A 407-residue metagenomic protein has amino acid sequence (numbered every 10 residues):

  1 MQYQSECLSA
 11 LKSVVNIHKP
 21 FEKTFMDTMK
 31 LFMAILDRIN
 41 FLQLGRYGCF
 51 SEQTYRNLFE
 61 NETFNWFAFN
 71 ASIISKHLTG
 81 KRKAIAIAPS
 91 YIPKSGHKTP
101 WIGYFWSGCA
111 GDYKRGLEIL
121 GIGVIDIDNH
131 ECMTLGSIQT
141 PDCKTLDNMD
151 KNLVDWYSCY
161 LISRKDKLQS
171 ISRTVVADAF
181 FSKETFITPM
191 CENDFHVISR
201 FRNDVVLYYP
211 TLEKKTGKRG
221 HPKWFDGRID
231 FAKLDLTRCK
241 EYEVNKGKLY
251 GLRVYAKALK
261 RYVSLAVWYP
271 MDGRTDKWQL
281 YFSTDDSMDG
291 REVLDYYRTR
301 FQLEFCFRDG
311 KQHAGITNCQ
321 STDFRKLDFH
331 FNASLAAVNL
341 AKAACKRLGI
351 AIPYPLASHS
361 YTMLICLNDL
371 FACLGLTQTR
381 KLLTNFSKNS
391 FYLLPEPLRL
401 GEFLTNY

Functional and structural regions predicted by a protein language model:
M1-K218, P222-A232, L249-R253, A266: Conserved, well-structured functional cores that handle cations and Mg-NTP chemistry
M1-T24, F32-I35, N129-G136, M149-D150 (+7 more regions): A short, flexible helix-boundary coil/loop motif
T28-A34, K277-F301: Extended, non-catalytic structural segments that build the interaction scaffolds of large macromolecular assemblies
F64-W66, K277, I350, C366-L367: Non-heme di-metal
Y91, G290-S321: Short amphipathic alpha-helical "interface-anchor" segments enriched in bulky aromatics
Y113-E118, R274-T275, L303: Short, flexible loop/turn motifs enriched in small residues
E118, Q302, C306, N332-A336: Catalytic-loop motifs flanking and including active-site residues across diverse enzymes
A258-S287: Charge-patterned, long linear interaction tracts outside catalytic cores
